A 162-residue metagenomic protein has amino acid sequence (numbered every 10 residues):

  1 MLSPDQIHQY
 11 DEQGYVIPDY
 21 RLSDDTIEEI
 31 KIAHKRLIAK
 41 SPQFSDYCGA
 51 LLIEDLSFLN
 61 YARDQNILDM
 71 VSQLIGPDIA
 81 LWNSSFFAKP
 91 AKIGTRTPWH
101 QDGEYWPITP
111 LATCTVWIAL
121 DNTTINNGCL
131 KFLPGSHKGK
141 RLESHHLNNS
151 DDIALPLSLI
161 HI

Functional and structural regions predicted by a protein language model:
M1-I108, S144-H145: Non-heme Fe(II)-dependent double-stranded beta-helix
Y15-I17, T115-A119, C129: Conserved hydrophobic/aromatic beta-strand scaffold that supports enzyme active sites
L37, P77, T123-N126, G139: Phosphate/oxyanion-binding loops and surfaces in catalytic or ligand/nucleic-acid-binding neighborhoods
S85, Q101, I118-N122, P134: Short, structured patches in soluble enzyme cores that scaffold and shape functional sites
G94, I125-S158: Glycine-rich, pocket-lining loop/helix-strand segments that form or immediately flank
P107-I125: Short, conserved beta-strand element in jelly-roll/cupin
I160-I162: Conserved small/polar residues in nucleotide/adenosyl-binding loops
